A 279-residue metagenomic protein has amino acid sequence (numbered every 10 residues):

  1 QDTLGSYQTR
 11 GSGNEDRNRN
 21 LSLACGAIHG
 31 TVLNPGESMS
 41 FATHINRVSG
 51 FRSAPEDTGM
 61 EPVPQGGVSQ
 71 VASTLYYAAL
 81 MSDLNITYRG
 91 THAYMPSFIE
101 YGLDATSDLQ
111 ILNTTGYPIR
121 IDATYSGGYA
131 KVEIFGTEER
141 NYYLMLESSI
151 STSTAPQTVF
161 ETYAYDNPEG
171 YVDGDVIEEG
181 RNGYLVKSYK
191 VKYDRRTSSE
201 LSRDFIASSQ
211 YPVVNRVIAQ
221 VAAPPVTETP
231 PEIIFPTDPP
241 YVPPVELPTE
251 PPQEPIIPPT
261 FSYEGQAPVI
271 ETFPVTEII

Functional and structural regions predicted by a protein language model:
Q1-I279: Well-ordered beta-sheet/strand-loop patches within structured domains
